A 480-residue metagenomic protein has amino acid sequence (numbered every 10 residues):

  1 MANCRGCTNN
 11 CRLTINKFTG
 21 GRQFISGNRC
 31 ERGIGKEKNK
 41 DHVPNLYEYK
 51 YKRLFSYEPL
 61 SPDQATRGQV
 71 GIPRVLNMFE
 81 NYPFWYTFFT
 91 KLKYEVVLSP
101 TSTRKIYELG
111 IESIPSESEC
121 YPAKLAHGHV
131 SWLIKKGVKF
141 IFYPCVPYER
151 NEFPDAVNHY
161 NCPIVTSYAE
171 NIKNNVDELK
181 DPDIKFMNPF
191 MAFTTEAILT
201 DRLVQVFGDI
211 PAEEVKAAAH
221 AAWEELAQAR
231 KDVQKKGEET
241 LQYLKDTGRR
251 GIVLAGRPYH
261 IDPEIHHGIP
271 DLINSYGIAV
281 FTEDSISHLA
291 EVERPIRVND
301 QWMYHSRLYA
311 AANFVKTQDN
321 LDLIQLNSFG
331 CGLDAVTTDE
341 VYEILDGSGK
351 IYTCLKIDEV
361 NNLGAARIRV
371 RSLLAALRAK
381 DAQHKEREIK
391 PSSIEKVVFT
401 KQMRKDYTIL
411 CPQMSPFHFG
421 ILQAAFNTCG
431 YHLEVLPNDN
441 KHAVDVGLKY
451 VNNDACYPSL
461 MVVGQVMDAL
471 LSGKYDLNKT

Functional and structural regions predicted by a protein language model:
M1-T480: An N-terminal assembly and electron-transfer interface module characteristic of large anaerobic redox and radical
